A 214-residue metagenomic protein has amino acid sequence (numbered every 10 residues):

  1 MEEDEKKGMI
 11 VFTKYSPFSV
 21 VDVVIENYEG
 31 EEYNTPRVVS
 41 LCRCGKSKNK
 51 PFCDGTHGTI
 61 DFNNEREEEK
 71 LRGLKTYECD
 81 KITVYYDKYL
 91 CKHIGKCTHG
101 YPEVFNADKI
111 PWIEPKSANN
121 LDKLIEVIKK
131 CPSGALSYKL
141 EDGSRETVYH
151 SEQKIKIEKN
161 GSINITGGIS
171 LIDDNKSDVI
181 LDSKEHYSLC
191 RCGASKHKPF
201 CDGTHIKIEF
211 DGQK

Functional and structural regions predicted by a protein language model:
M1-S40, K46-N49, D54-I60, E65 (+1 more regions): Ordered, small/hydrophobic-rich secondary-structure cores
G8-Y15, D22, G73-T98, A118-E141 (+1 more regions): Short Fe-S-cluster ligation motifs
F18-V20, V39-C42, F52-C53, L136 (+3 more regions): Short, structured motif recognition centered on aromatic/hydrophobic residues
G30-R43, G73-H93, F105-E126, E141-E146 (+1 more regions): Ferredoxin-like iron-sulfur electron-transfer modules
G45-S47, G193-S195: Short gly/acidic/polar-rich coil/turn motifs that serve as flexible hinges in modular proteins
K50-D61, K92-I110, I128-D142, K198-E209: Iron-sulfur cluster-binding cysteine motifs and their immediate structural context in ferredoxin-like electron-transfer
H57-L74, A107-N120, S144-E152, H205-K214: Short cysteine/histidine-rich metal-coordination sites, predominantly Zn2+-binding motifs
G168-I180, H186-L189: C-type cytochrome heme-c attachment and multiheme electron-transfer modules
